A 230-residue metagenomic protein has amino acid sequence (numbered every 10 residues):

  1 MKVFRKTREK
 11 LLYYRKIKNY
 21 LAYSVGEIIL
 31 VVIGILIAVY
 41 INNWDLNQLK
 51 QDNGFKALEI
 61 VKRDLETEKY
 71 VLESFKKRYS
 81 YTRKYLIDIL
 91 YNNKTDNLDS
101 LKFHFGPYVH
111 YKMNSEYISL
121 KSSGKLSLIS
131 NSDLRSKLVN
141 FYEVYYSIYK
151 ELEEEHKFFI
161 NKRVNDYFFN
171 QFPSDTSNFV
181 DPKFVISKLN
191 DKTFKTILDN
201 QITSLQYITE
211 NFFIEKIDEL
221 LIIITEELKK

Functional and structural regions predicted by a protein language model:
M1-K18, A22, N43-K230: Long, hydrophobic alpha-helical segments that serve as membrane-spanning/inserting helices
V25-Y40: Hydrophobic membrane-insertion alpha-helices, especially the h-region of bacterial N-terminal signal peptides
